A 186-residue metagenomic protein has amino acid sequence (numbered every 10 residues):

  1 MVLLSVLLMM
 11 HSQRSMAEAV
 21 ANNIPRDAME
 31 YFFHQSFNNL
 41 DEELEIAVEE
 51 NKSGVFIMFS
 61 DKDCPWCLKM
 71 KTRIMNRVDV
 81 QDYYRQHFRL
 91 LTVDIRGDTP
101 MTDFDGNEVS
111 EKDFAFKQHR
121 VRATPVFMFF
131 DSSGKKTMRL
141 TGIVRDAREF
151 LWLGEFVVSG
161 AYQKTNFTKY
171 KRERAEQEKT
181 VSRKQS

Functional and structural regions predicted by a protein language model:
M1-M9: Bacterial N-terminal signal peptides
M16-F33: N-proximal helix/coil linker or "cap" segments that precede and/or mark the start of modular domains
Q35-S36, F59, V80-V109: Thiol-based oxidoreductase modules, predominantly thioredoxin-like and allied folds used for disulfide exchange
Q35-V55: A short beta-strand-turn-helix
E50-P65, L90: Short active-site neighborhood of thiol/selenol oxidoreductases, capturing the structured segment around
L68-Y83: Typically the conserved alpha-helix immediately C-terminal to a functionally engaged Cys/Sec in thioredoxin-like
K117-Q163: Non-catalytic, surface beta->alpha helical segment in thiol-disulfide oxidoreductase systems
